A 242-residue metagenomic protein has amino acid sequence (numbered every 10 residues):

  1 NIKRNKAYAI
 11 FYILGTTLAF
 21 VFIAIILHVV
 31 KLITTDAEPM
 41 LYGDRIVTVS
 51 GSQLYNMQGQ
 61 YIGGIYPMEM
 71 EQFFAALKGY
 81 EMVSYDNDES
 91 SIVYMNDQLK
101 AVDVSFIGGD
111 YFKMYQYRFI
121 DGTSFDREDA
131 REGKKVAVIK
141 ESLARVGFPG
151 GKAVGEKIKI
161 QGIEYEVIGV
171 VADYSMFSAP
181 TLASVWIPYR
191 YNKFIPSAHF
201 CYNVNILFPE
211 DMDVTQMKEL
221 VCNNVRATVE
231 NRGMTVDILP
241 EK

Functional and structural regions predicted by a protein language model:
N5, G43, A76-Y80, Y115 (+2 more regions): Structured helix-beta-strand junction loops
N5, Y12, I33, V49-G51 (+7 more regions): Generic structural signal for small/hydrophobic residues in well-ordered secondary structure, especially within
N5-I33: Short, strongly hydrophobic transmembrane alpha-helices
Y8, P39, E230-M234: Charged, solvent-exposed alpha-helical segments that act as regulatory interaction surfaces
I26-I92, Q98, H199-N205: Membrane-proximal extracellular/periplasmic loop immediately following the first transmembrane helix
G51-G64, Q72, S84-D110, T123-A137 (+3 more regions): Short acidic/polar micro-motifs at solvent-exposed secondary-structure junctions
S105-S124, K135-K242: Mid-to-C-terminal secondary-structure elements that act as membrane-proximal/extracytoplasmic interface segments
